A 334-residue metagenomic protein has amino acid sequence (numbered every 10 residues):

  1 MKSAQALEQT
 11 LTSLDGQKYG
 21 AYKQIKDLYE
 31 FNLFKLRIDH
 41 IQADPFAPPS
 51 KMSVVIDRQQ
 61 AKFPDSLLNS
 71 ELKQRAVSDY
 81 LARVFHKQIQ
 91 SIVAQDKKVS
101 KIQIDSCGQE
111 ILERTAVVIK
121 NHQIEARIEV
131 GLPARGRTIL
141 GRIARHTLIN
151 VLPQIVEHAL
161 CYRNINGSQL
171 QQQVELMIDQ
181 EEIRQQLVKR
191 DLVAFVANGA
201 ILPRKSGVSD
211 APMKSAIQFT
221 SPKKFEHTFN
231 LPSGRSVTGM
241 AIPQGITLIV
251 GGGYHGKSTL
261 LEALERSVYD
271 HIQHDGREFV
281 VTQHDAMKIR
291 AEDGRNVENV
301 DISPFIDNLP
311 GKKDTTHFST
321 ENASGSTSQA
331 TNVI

Functional and structural regions predicted by a protein language model:
M1-D191, L202: N-terminal accessory targeting/assembly segments
Q42-F46, S106-Q109, A116-K120, I183-L187 (+6 more regions): Replace "in large, NTP-powered and nucleic-acid-processing enzymes" with "in large, NTP-powered factors and other
Q123, T138-R142, K205-S209, G252-Y254 (+3 more regions): Short acidic, glycine/serine/threonine-rich loops at helix termini
L140, K313-G325: Flexible beta-alpha connector loops of hexameric P-loop NTPases
P203-T238, V281-T316: N-terminal pre-Walker A segment at the start of P-loop NTPase domains
V237-E265: Glycine-rich phosphate-binding P-loop
R266-R277: Post-Walker A helix-loop "phosphate-sensing" segment adjacent to the P-loop in P-loop NTPases
G325, Q329-I334: Conserved alpha-helical scaffold flanking the Walker A/P-loop in AAA+ ATPase domains
